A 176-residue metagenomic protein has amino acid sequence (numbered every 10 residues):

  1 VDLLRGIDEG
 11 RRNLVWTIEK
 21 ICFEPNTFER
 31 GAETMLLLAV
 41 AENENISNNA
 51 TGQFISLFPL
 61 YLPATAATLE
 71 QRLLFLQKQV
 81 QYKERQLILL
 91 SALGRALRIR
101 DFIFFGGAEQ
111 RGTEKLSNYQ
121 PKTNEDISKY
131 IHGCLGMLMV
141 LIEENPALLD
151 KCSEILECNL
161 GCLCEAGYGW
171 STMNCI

Functional and structural regions predicted by a protein language model:
V1-I176: Non-catalytic all-alpha helical scaffold/repeat segments
